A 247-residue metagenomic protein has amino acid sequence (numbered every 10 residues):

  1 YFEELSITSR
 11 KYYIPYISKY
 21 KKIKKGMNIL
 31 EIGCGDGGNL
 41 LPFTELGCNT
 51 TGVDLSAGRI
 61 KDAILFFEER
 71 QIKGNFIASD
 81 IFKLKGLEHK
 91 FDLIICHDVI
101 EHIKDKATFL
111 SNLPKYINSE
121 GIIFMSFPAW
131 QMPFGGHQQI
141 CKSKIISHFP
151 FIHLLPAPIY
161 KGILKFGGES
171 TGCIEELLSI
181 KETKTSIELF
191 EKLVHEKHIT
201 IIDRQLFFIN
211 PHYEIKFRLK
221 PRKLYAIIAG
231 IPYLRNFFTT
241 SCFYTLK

Functional and structural regions predicted by a protein language model:
Y1-H89, L93, H97, T239-Y244: Conserved N-terminal segment of class I S-adenosyl-L-methionine
M27, E120-G121: Surface-exposed loop/turn positions
L41-T44, L110-P114: A structural alpha-helix within SAM-dependent methyltransferase catalytic domains
C48, G74, G121, I199-T200: A structural micro-motif
D98-H102: A short His-aromatic
K104-N112, I122-F243: S-adenosyl-L-methionine-dependent methyltransferase catalytic module, highlighting the catalytic core
